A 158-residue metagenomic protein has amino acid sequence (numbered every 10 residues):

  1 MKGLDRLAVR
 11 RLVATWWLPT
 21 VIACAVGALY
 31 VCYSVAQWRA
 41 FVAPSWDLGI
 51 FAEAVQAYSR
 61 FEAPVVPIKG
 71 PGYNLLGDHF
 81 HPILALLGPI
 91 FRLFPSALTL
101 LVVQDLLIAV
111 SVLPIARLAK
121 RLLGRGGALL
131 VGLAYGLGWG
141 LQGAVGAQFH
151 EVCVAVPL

Functional and structural regions predicted by a protein language model:
M1-C32: Start-transfer (signal-anchor) and selected internal transmembrane alpha helices of multi-pass inner/ER membrane
P19-A23, V102, L129-L133: Hydrophobic alpha-helical transmembrane segments
I22, L75, L87-G88, L100-L107 (+1 more regions): Alpha-helical transmembrane segments of multi-pass integral membrane proteins
A28-G49: Helix-to-loop transition at the C-terminal end of transmembrane segments
C32, I50-N74, P82-I83: Extracytosolic helix-loop segments that constitute the early lumenal/periplasmic catalytic or substrate-binding loops
P64-K69, L101-V102, A144-V145: Short, hydrophobic secondary-structure boundary micro-motifs
T99-L123: Transmembrane-helix motifs of polytopic, lipid-linked glycan transferases
V103-V110, L133-L137, L141-L158: Multi-pass, polyprenyl lipid-linked donor-dependent membrane glycosyltransferases
